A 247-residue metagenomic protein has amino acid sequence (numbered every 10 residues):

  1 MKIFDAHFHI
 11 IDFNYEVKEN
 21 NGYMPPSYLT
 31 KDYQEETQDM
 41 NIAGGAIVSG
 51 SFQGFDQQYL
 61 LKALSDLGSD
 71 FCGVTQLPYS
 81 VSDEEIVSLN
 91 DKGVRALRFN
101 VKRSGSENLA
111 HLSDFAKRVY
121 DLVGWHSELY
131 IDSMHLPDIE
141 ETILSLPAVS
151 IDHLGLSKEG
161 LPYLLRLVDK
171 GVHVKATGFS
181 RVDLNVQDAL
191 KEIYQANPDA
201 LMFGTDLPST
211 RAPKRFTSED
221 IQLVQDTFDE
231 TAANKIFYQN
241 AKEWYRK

Functional and structural regions predicted by a protein language model:
M1-F55, Y59, N90-K92: An N-terminally biased module of ancient metal coordination in phosphate/nucleic-acid-related enzymes
M1-K2, P26-G44, D199, K214-K247: Mid-to-C-terminal alpha-helical segments outside catalytic/metal-binding sites
D5-H9, R95-V101, L201-T205: Non-cysteine beta-strand/loop elements that form the S-adenosyl-L-methionine
H7, G45, L60, L97 (+5 more regions): Divalent metal-coordination and catalytic microenvironments
F8, G50, L154, T205-L207: Active-site metal-binding loops of divalent metal-dependent hydrolases
S27-E35, S80-L89, G160, V186: Short, acidic/polar
G54-M134, K170-H173, G178-R181: Active-site gating/metal-coordination segments in enzymes
L109-F203, T210-R211: Catalytic pocket-lining loop regions of alpha/beta-barrel enzymes, especially the amidohydrolase/enolase/GH5 lineages
